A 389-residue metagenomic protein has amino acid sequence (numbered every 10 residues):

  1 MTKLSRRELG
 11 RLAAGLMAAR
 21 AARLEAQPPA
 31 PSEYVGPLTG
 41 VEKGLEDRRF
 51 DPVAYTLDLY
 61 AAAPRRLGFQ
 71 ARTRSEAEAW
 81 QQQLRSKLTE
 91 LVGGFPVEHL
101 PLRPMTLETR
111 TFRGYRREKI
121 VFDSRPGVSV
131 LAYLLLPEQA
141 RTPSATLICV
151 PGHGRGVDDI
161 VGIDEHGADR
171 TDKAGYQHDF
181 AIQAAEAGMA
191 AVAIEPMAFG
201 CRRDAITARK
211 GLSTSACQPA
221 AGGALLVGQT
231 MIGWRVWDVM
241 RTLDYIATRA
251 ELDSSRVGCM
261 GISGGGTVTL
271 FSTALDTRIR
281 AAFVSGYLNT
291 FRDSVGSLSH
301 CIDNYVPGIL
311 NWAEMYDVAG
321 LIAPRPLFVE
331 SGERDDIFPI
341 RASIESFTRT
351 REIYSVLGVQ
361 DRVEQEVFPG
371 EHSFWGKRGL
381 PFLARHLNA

Functional and structural regions predicted by a protein language model:
M1-M17: N-terminal secretory signal peptides and thylakoid transit peptides that target proteins across membranes
L57-L135: Non-catalytic accessory segments flanking enzyme active sites
G127-V128, E138-T146: Proline/glycine-enriched tight loop/beta-turn segments at coil->beta junctions that connect or precede beta-strands
V150-W237, S294-G296: Cap/lid segment of the alpha/beta-hydrolase catalytic domain
P219, G223-V227, R241-T242, I279-G320 (+3 more regions): Mobile cap/lid helix-loop segments that gate and shape the active-site cleft of serine hydrolases
L252-G261: Alpha/beta-hydrolase fold nucleophile elbow
V329-S331: Short beta-strand/loop motif that positions the catalytic acidic residue of the alpha/beta-hydrolase fold
T348-R349, I353-A389: C-terminal catalytic histidine-bearing segment of alpha/beta-hydrolase fold enzymes
